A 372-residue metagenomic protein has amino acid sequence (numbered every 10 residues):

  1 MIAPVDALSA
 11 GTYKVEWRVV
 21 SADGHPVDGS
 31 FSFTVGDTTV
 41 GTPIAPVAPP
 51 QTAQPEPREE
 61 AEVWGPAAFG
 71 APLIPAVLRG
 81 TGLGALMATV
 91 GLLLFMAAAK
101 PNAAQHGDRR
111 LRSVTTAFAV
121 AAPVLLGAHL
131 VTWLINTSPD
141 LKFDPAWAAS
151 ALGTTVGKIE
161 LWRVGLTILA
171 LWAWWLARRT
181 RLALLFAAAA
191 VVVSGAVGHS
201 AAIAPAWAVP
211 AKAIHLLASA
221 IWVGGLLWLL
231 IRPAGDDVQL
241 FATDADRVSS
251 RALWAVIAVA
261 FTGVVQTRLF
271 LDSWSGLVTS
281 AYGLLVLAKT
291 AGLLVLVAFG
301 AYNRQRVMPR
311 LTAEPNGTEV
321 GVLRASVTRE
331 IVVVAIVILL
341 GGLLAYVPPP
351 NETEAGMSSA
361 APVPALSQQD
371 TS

Functional and structural regions predicted by a protein language model:
M1-A10, K14-S372: Polytopic transmembrane helical bundles with strong interfacial aromatic enrichment
